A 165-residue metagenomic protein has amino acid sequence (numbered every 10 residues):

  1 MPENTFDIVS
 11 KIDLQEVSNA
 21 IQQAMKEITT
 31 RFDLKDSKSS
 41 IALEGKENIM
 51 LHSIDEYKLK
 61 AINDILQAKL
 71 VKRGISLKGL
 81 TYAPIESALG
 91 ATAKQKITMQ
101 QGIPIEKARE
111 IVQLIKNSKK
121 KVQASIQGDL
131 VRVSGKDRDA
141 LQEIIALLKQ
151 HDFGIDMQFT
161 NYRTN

Functional and structural regions predicted by a protein language model:
P2-Q15, N19-K96, Q100-K107, I111 (+5 more regions): N-terminal intrinsically disordered, cationic/polar leader segments that include organellar targeting peptides
